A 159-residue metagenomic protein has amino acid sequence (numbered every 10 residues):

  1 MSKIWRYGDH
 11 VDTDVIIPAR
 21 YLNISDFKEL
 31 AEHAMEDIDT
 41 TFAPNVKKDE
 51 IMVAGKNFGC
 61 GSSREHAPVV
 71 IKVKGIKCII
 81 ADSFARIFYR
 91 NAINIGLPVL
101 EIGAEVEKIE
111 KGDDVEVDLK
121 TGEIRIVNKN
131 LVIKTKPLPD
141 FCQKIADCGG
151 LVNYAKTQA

Functional and structural regions predicted by a protein language model:
M1-I24: Polybasic, low-complexity association/targeting segments
W5, M35, V53, R125 (+1 more regions): Residues in well-ordered beta-strands of folded domains
V11, G59-E65, A146-K156: Conserved phosphate/anionic-ligand binding catalytic regions in large, soluble enzymes, centered on
V15, E29, H33, K144 (+1 more regions): Alpha-helical scaffold segments in soluble metabolic enzymes
I17-T121: Feature captures the catalytic cores and cofactor-binding loops of soluble hydro-lyases/lyases that act on carboxylate
I95-A159: Acidic, glycine-rich flexible loop/linker segments
